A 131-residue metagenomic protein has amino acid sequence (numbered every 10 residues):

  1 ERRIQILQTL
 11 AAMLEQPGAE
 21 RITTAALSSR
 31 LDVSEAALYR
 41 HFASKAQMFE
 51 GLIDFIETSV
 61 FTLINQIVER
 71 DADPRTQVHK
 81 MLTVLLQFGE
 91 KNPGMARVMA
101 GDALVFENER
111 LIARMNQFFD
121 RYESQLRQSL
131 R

Functional and structural regions predicted by a protein language model:
I4-A12, Q16, S29-R30, Q47-R70 (+4 more regions): Alpha-helical structural segments
Q16-E20, D71, N92: Short coil/turn segments at alpha/beta junctions that flank glycine-rich nucleotide-binding fingerprints
G18, A43-S44: A helix-boundary/kink motif common to multi-pass secondary transporters, especially Major Facilitator Superfamily
E20-S29: Ser/Thr-centered, proline-biased regulatory motifs and S/T-rich low-complexity segments located at helix/coil boundaries
A25, A36, A46: Residues within the helices of the helix-turn-helix
D32-F42: Short hydrophobic/aromatic patch on the recognition helix
I64, E109-I112: Short acidic, glycine/proline-rich loop/turn micro-motifs
E90-R110: Amphipathic alpha-helical segments used for helix-helix packing
